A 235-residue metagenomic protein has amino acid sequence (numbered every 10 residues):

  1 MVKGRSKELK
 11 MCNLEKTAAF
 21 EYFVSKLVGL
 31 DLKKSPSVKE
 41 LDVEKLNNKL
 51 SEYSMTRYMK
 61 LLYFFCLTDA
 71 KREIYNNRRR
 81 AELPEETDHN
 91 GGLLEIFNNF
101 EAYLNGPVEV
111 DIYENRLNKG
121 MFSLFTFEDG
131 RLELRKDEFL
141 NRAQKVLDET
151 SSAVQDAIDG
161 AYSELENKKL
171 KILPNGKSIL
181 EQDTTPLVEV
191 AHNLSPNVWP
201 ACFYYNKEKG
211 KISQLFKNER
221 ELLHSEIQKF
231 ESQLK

Functional and structural regions predicted by a protein language model:
M1-K235: Domain-edge interaction signal
